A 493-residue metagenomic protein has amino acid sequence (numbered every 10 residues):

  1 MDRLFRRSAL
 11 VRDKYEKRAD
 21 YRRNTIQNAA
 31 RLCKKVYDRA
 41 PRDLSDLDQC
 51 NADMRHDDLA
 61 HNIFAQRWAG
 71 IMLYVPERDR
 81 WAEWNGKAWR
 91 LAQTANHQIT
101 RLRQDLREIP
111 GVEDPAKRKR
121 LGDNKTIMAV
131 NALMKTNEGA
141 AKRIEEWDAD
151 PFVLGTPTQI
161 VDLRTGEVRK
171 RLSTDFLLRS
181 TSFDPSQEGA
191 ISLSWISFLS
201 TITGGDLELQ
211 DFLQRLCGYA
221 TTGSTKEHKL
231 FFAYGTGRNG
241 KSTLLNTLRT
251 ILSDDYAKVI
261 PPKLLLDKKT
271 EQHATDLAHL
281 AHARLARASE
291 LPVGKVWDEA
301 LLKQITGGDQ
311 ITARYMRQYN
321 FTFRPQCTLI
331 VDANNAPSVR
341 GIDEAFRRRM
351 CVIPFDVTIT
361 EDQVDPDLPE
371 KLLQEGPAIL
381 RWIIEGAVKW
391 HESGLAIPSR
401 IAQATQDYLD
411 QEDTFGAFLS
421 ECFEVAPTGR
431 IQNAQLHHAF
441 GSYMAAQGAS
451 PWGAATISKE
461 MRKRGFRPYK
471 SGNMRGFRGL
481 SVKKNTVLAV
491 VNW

Functional and structural regions predicted by a protein language model:
M1-Q49, P76-P115: Modules that initiate DNA replication and primer synthesis
L44-D79, R107-W493: Feature primarily recognizes SF3-like P-loop helicase cores of small DNA viruses
